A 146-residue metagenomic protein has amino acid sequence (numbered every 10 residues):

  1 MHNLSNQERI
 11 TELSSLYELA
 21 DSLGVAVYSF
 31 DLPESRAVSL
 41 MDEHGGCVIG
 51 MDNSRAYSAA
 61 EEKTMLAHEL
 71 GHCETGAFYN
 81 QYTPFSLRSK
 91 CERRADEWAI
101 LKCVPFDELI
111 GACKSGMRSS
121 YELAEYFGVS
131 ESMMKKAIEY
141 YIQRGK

Functional and structural regions predicted by a protein language model:
M1-K146: Active-site hotspot residues in diverse enzymes, especially metal/ion-binding acidic/histidine motifs
